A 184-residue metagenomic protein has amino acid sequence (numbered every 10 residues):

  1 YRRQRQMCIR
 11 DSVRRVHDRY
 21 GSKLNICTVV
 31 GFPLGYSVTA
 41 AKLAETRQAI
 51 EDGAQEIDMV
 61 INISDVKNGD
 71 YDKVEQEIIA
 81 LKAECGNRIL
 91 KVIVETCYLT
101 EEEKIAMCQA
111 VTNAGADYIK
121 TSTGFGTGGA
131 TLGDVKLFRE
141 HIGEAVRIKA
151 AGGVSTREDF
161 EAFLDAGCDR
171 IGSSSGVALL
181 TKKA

Functional and structural regions predicted by a protein language model:
Y1-I9: Single conserved hydrophobic/aromatic residue that forms the stacking wall/gate of nucleotide- or nucleobase-binding
R14-L34, G69-K91, T96, G129-T156: Alpha-helix-loop-beta-strand connector modules within alpha/beta enzyme cores
D18, L34-Q48, L99-A110, G133-V135 (+4 more regions): Catalytic cores of alpha/beta
T28-P33, E51-D65, N113-G128, A150-A184: Glycine-rich phosphate-binding active-site loops on the catalytic face of alpha/beta enzymes
T46, E56-D117: Conserved anion-binding
